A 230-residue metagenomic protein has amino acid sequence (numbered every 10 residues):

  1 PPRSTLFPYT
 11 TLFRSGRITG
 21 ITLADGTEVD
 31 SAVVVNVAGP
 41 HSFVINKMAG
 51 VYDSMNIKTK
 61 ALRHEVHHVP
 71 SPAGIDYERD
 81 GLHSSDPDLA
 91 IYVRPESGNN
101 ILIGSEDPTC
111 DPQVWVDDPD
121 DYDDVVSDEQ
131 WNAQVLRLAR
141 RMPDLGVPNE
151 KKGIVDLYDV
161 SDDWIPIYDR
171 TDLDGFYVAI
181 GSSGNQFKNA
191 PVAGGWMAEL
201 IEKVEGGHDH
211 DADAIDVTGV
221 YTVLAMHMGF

Functional and structural regions predicted by a protein language model:
P1, T5-L12: Short, small-residue-biased leader/transition segments that mark boundaries at the very start of proteins
L6, E28, K188: Short aromatic/basic micro-patch
F13-V29, V34: Conserved beta-strand-loop-beta-strand element in the redox core of flavoprotein oxidoreductases
V29-V33, V37-G175: Active-site substrate-recognition segment that forms the wall of the catalytic cavity or substrate channel
A133-F230: C-terminal catalytic lobe of FAD-dependent flavoproteins
